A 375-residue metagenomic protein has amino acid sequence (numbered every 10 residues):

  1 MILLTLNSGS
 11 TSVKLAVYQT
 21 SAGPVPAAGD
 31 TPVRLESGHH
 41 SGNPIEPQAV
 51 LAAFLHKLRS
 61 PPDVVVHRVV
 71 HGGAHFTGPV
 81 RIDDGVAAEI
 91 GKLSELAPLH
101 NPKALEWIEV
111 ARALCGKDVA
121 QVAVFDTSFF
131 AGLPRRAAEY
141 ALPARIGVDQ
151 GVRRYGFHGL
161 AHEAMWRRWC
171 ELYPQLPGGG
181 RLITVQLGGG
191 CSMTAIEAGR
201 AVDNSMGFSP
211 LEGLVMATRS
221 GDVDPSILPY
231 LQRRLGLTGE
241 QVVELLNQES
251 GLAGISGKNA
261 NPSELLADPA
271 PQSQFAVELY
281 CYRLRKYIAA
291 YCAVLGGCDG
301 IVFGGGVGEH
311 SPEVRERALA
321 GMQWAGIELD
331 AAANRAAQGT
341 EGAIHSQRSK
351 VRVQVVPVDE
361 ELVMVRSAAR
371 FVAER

Functional and structural regions predicted by a protein language model:
I2-L6, V64-V66, V122, L182-Q186: Short glycine-aspartate micro-motif
L3-E46, G207: Short glycine-rich, Thr/Ser-proximal phosphate-binding strand/loop in the N-terminal lobe of ATP-dependent enzymes
L58-N101, A120-V122, S128-Y140: Short beta-strand-loop/turn "lid" adjacent to the catalytic site in phosphate-handling enzymes
G132-L231: Glycine-rich phosphate-binding loop of actin/hexokinase-like ATP-binding domains
I227, L231-K258: Oxyanion-binding "anion nests"
E244, G251-I255, N261-L295: Adenine-nucleotide phosphate-binding core of ATP-dependent small-molecule kinases
D299-G321: Glycine-rich phosphate-binding loops at beta-strand->alpha-helix junctions
E309, D330, N334-R375: Glycine-rich phosphate-binding/hydrolytic loop that grips phosphoryl groups
